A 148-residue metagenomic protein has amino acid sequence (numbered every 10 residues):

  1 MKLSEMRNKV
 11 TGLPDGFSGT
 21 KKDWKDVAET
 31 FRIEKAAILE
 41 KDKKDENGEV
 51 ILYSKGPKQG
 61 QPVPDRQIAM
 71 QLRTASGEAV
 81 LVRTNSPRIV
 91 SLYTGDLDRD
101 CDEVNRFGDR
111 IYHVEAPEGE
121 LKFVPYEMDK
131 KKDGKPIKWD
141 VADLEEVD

Functional and structural regions predicted by a protein language model:
M1-T84: OB-fold ssDNA-binding interfaces and closely related basic DNA-contact patches used across DNA replication/repair
G16, P64-R66, I89, G119 (+2 more regions): Intrinsically disordered, low-complexity segments enriched in proline/serine/threonine
D26, I33-A36, V114-F123: Generic structural motif
R66, Q71-R73, G77, I89-L92 (+3 more regions): Oxidizing extracytosolic/periplasmic lumen-facing domains of membrane-embedded or membrane-associated proteins
S76-D100: Short acidic, glycine/tyrosine-flanked loop/strand segments centered on an H-E-D-like triad
S91-K122: Short nucleic-acid-contacting surface segments enriched for D/E, G, S/T with interspersed K/R
E115, K122-D148: OB-fold/S1-family single-stranded nucleic acid-binding modules
